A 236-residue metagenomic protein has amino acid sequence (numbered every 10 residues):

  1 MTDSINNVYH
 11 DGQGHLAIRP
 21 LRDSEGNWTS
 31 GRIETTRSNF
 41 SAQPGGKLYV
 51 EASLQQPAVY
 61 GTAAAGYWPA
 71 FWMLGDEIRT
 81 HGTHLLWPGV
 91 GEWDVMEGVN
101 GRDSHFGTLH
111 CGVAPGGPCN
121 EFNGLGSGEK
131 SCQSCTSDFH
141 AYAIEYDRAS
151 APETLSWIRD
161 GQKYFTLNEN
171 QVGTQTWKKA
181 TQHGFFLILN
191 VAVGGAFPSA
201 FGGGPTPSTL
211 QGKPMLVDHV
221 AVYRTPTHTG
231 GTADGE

Functional and structural regions predicted by a protein language model:
M1-E236: GH16 jelly-roll
